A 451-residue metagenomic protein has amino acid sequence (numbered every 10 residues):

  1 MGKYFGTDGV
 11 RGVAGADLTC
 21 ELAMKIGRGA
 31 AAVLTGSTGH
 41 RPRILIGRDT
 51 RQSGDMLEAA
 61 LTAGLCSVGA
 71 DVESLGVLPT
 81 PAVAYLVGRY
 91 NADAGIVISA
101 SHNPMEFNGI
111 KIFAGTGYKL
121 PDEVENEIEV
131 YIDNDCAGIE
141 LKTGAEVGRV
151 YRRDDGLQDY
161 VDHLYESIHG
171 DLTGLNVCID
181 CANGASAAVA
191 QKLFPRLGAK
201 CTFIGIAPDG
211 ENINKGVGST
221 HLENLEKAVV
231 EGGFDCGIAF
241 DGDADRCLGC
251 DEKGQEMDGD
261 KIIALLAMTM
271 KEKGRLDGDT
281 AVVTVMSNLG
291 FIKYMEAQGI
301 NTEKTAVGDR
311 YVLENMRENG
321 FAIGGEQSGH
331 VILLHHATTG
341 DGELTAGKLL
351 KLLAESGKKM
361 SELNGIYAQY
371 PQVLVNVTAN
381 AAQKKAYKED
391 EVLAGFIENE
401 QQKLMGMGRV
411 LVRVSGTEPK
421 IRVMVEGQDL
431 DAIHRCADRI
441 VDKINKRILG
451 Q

Functional and structural regions predicted by a protein language model:
M1-A63, S67-V68, V150-L175, K384-K385 (+1 more regions): An N-terminal, well-structured beta->alpha segment
F5-G6, I46, V72-V77, V97-I98 (+8 more regions): General beta-strand structural signal in soluble alpha/beta enzymes
V13, N108-G232: Gly/Ser/Thr-enriched, mixed-charge loops and adjacent short helices that form phosphate/oxyanion-binding elements
A32, G36, H40-F107, K192-C250: N-terminal small/polar loop signature for handling phosphorylated ligands or for N-terminal nucleophile
G39-D49, E73, N176-C178, D279-V285 (+1 more regions): Short glycine-rich phosphate-binding loop at a beta-alpha junction
N126-V161, E166, E252-G325, I332-L333: Proline/glycine-rich low-complexity loops and linkers
C236, K273-Q451: Phosphate-binding and adjacent anionic-ligand microenvironments
